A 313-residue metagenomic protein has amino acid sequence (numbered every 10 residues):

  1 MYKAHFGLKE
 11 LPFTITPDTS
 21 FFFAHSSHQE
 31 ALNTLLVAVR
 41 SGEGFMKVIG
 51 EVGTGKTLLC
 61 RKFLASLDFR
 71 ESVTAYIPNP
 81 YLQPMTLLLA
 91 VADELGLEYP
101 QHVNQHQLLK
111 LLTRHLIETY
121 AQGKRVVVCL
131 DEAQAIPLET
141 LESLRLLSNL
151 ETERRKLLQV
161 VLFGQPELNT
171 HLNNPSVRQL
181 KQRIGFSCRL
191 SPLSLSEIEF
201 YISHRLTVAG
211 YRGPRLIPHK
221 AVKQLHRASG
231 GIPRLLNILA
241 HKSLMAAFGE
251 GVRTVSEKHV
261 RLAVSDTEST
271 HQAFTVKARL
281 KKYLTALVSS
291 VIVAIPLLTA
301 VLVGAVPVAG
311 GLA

Functional and structural regions predicted by a protein language model:
M1-G42, P296-A313: A short, basic N-terminal segment
L11, E71-S72, L82-Q101: Conserved NTP-binding/hydrolysis module of P-loop NTPases
S20, H115-T140, L144, E167: Conserved P-loop NTPase "ATPase switch" module shared by AAA+ and STAND
G42-L64, P80: Walker A/P-loop nucleotide-binding motif
M46-I49, A75-Y76, C129: Short hydrophobic/aromatic beta-strand immediately N-terminal to the Walker A/P-loop
K47-G53, N104-L111, A135-S143, S148-V177: Sensor-1/coupling segment of RecA-like P-loop NTPase cores
L97-E98, E118-Q122, V127, L150-E153 (+4 more regions): Helix-loop-helix "sensor" segment of P-loop NTPases
G213, P218-A313: C-terminal alpha-helical "lid" subdomain
